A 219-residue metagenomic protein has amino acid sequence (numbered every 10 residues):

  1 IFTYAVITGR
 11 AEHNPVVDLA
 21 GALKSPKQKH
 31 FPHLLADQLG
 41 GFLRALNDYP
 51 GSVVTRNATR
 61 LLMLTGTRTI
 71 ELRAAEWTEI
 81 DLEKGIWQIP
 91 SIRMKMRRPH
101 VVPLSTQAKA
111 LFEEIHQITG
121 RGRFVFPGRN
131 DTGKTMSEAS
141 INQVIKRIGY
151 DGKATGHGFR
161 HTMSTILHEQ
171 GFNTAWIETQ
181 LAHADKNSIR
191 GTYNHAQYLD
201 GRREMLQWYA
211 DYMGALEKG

Functional and structural regions predicted by a protein language model:
I1-A5, I115, L167, M213: Hydrophobic recognition helices of helix-based DNA-binding modules
I1-Y4, L19, L104: Non-catalytic DNA-binding core/recognition domains of DNA-processing enzymes
I7-A75, E83, M94-R98, I118-T119 (+1 more regions): Basic, Lys/Arg- and aromatic-enriched nucleic-acid-binding interface segment
S25-P26, H33, Q88-R97, K109 (+1 more regions): Catalytic-site neighborhood detector that most strongly recognizes the C-terminal catalytic loop/helix of tyrosine
H33-G40, K84, R93, P103-K153 (+3 more regions): Active-site/catalytic core of tyrosine-dependent DNA strand-transfer enzymes
R60-E71, A139-S140, R147, G158-A184: C-terminal catalytic core of tyrosine-transesterase DNA break-rejoin enzymes
T78-I86, D151-K153, F172-N194, A215-G219: Short, polar N-cap/turn motifs at the start of nucleic acid-interacting alpha helices
L104, F126, S164-L167, I177 (+2 more regions): Hydrophobic, well-ordered secondary-structure elements that form the walls of internal hydrophobic environments
